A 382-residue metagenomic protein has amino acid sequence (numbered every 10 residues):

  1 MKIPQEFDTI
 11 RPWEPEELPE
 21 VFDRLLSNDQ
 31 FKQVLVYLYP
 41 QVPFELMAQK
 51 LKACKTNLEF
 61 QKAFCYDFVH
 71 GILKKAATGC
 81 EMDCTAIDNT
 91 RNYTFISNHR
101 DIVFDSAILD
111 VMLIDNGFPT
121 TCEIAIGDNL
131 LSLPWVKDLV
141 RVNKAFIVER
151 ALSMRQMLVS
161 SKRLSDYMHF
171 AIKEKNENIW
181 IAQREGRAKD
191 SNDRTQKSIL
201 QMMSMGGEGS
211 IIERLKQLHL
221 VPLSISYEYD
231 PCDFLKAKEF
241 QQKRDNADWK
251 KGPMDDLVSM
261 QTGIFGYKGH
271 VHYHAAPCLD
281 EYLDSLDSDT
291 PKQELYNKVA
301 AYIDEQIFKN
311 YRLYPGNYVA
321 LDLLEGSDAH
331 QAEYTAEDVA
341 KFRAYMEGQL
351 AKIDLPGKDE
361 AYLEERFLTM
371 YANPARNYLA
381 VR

Functional and structural regions predicted by a protein language model:
M1-Y93, H99-D110, I114, K137 (+2 more regions): Membrane-anchoring hydrophobic helices of lipid-metabolizing enzymes
P4-Q5, E17-L18, Q30, V34 (+13 more regions): A near-ubiquitous, low-amplitude feature marking generic local secondary-structure context
R24-S27, K32-Y39, L109, V136-D138 (+10 more regions): General "foldedness" signal
L38-Q41, C54, G206, Q306 (+1 more regions): Alpha-helix boundary/capping residues
L58, F68-L279, A332, L350-I353: Soluble catalytic domains of membrane acyltransferases
F64, S160-L164, L295, V299: Soluble or luminal CAZymes and related metallo-dependent hydrolases
L257-L324: C-terminal structural cap/anchor segments
L295, I307-R382: Long, low-complexity C-terminal extensions of enzymes
